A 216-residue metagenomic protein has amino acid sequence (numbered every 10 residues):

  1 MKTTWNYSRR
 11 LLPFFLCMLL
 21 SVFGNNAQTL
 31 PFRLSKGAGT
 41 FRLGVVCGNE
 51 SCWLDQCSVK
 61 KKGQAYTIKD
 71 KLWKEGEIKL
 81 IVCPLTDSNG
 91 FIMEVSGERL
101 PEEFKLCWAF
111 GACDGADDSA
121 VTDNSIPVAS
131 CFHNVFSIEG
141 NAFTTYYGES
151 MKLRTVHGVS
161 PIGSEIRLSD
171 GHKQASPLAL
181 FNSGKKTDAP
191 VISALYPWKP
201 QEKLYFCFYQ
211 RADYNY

Functional and structural regions predicted by a protein language model:
K2-P13: Bacterial N-terminal signal peptides that target proteins for export
P13-S21: Bacterial N-terminal signal peptides
N25-L72, Y146-D170: An extended acidic
G39-F41, E102-L106, L204: Short beta-strand/loop motifs in extracellular/secreted proteins, especially within beta-sandwich accessory domains
K61, W73, T86, T187 (+1 more regions): Surface-exposed coil/turn segments at beta-strand junctions on protein surfaces, enriched
I68-L85: Low-complexity, acidic Ser/Thr/Pro/Gly-rich terminal tails and inter-domain linkers that flank the onset of structured
C83-Q174: Polysaccharide-binding surfaces and accessory modules of carbohydrate-active proteins
S164-Y216: Beta-strand-rich recognition/accessory modules
